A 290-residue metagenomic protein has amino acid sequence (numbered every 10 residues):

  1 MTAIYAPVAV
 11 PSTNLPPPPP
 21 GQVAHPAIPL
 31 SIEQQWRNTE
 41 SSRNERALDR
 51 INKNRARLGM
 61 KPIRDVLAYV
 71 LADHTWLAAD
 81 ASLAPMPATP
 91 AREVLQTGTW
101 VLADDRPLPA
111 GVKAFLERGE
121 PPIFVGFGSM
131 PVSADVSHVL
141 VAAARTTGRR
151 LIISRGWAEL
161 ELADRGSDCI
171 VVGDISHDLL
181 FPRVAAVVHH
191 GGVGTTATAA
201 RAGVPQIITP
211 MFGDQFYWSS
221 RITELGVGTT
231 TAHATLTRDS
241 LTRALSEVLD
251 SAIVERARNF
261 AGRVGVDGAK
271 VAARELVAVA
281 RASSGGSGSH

Functional and structural regions predicted by a protein language model:
M1-E33, S82-L83: Conserved nucleotide-sugar donor-interacting segment of glycosyltransferase catalytic cores, predominantly GT-B
A3-Y5, G191, I208-F212, T230-T235: Short beta->alpha connector loops at strand-helix junctions that form conserved, small/polar/Pro-enriched
A47-T99: Long, low-complexity segments enriched in small/aliphatic residues
A79-A186: Donor-nucleotide binding loops and adjacent catalytic segments primarily of GT-B fold Leloir glycosyltransferases
V172-R221: A donor-sugar binding/catalytic signature common to diverse glycosyltransferases and related nucleotide-sugar
G213-A244, E255: Change "using UDP/GDP/dTDP sugars" to "using nucleotide sugars
D239-H290: C-terminal amphipathic helix plus adjacent low-complexity, charged tail appended to glycosyltransferase catalytic
